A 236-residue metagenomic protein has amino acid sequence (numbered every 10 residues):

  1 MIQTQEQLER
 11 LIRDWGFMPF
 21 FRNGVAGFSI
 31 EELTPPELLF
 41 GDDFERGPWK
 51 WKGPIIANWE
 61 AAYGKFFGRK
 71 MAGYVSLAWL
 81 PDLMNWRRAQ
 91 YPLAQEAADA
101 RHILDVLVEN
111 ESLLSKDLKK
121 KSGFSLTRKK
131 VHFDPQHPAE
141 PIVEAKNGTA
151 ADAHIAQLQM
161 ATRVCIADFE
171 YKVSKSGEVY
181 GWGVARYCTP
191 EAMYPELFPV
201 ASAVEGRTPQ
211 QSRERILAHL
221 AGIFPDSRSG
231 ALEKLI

Functional and structural regions predicted by a protein language model:
M1-I236: Long, low-complexity intrinsically disordered regions
